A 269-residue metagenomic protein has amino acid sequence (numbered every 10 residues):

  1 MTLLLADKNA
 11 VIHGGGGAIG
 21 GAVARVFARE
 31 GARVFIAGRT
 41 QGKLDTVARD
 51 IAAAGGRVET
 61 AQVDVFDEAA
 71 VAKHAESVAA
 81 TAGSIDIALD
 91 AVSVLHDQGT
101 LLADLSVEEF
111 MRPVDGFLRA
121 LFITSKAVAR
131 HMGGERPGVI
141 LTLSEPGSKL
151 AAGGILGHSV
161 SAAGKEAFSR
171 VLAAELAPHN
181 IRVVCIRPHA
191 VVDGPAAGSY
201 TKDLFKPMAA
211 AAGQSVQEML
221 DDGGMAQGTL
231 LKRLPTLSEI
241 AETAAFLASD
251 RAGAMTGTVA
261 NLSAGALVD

Functional and structural regions predicted by a protein language model:
M1, P178, V191-G228: A glycine/serine/threonine-rich, flexible loop-to-helix segment that serves as the NAD(P) cofactor-binding "lid"
N9, G16-G17: Conserved glycine-rich cofactor-binding loop
S93-M111, G134, G154-G157: Conserved mid-core segment of classical short-chain dehydrogenase/reductases
V94-L95, P113, L141-K165, S169-P178 (+2 more regions): Catalytic loop of short-chain dehydrogenase/reductase
G99, L231-R233, A244-F246, A252-D269: Short C-terminal tail/terminal secondary-structure segment of NAD(P)H-dependent dehydrogenase/reductase domains
A103-F122, L141, K165, L231: Catalytic Tyr-X3-Lys loop
R130, A174-E175, G253: Alpha-helical segment proximal to the catalytic Tyr-Lys
A177, R182, M255-G257: Short, small/polar-rich loop/turn modules that mediate ligand/substrate recognition or access, typified
